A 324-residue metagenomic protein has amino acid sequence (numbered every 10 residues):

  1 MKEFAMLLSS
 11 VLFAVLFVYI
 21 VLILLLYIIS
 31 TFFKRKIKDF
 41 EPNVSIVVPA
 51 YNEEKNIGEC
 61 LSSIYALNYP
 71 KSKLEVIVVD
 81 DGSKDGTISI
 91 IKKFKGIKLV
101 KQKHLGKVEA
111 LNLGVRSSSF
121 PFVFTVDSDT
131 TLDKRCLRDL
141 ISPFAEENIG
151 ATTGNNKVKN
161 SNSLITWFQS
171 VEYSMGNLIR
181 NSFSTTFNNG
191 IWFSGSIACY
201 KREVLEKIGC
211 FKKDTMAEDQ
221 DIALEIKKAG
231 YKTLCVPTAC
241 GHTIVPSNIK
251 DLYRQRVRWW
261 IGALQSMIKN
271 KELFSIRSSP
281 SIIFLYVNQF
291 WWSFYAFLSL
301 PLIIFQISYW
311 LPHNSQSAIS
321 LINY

Functional and structural regions predicted by a protein language model:
M1-S62: N-proximal low-complexity "stem/linker" segments adjacent to membrane-targeting elements
M1-S9, I29-P42, S247-Y324: Basic/Trp-rich segment in TM-proximal cytosolic loops or flexible interdomain/linker regions
P42-S45, E75, D221: Cell-envelope/extracellular polymer assembly enzymes that use nucleotide-activated donors
S62-K73: Short, acidic, metal-binding catalytic loop of nucleotide-sugar glycosyltransferases
S63, D80-I88: A conserved acidic beta->alpha catalytic loop
L74-I77, I88-S117, G154-N155: Conserved donor nucleotide-binding strand/loop of the catalytic core
K103, V108-A110, F120-P121, V126 (+4 more regions): Long helical/loop segments within the catalytic core of UDP-sugar-dependent glycosyltransferases, especially the large
A223-G241: Catalytic donor-sugar/metal-binding loop of nucleotide-sugar-dependent glycosyltransferases
